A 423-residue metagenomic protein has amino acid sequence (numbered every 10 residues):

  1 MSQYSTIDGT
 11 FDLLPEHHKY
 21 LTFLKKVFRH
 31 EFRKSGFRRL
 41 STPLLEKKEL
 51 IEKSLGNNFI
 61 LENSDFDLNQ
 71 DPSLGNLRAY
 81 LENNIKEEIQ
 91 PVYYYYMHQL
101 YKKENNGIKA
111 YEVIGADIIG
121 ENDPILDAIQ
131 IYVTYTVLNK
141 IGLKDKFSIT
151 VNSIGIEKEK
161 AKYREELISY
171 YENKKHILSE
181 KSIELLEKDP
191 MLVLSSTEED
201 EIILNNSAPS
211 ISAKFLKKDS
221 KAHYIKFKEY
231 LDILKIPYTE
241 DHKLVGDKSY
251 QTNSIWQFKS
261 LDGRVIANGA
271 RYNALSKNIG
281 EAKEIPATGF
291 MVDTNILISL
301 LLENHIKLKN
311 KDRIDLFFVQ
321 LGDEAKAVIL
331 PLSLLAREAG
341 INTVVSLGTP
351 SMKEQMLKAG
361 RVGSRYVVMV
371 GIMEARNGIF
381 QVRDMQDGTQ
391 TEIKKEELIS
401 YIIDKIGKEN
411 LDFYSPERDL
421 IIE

Functional and structural regions predicted by a protein language model:
M1-E423: TRNA-recognition modules of translation machinery and tRNA-sensing kinases, especially anticodon-binding
